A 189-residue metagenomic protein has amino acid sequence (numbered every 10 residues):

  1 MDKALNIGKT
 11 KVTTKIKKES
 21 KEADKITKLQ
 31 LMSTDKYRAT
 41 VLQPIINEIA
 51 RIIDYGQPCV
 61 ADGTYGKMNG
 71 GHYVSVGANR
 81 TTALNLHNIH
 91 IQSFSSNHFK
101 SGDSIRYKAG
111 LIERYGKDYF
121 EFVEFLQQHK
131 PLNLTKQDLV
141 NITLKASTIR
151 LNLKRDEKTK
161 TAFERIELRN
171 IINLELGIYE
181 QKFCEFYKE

Functional and structural regions predicted by a protein language model:
M1, V60, F94: Cys/His/Pro-rich metal-binding microdomains
M1-I45, P131-E189: A boundary/linker detector
R38, L42, T81, F99: Conserved aromatic-histidine-acidic binding/catalytic patches
V41, I45-D62: Short, well-structured hydrophobic secondary-structure segments
R51, V60-I91, K100: Histidine-centered nuclease catalytic patch
G66, N88-Y119: Short Cys/His-centered divalent metal-binding micro-motifs
S101-I105, L126-Q128, N133: Non-catalytic accessory segments of DNA primases and related replication-initiation nucleases
V123: Catalytic cores of secreted/periplasmic lytic hydrolases that degrade extracellular macromolecules
